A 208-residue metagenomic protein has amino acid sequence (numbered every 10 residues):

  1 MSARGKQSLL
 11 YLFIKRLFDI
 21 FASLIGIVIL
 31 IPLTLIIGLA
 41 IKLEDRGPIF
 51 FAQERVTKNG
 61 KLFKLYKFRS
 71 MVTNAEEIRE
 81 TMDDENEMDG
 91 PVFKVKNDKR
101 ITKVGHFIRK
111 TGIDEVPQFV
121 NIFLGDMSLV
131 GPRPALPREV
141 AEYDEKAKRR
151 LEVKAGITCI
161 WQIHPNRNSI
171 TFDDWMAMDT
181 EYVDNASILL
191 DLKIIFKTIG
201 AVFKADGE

Functional and structural regions predicted by a protein language model:
S2-F13, K96, R100, A135: Juxtamembrane loop-helix boundary motifs flanking transmembrane segments in multi-pass membrane proteins
G5-K6, K96, K146-E208: C-terminal terminal-structure detector
K6-E77, I188, K193-E208: A hydrophobic, helix-centered structural microdomain
L10, I29, F93-N97, R109 (+1 more regions): Aromatic-acidic/polar surface patches that form glycan- and anion
K15, D19, D114-N121, D179 (+1 more regions): Acidic active-site catalytic centers that drive phospho-/nucleotidyl reactions and related ester hydrolyses
L24, D45, K58, K103 (+4 more regions): Short glycine/serine/threonine-biased micro-segments
F51-K99, T158-D179: Short, glycine-rich, amphipathic interfacial segments at transmembrane boundaries or analogous
P91-V153, I194-V202: A short, structured surface patch at a secondary-structure boundary
